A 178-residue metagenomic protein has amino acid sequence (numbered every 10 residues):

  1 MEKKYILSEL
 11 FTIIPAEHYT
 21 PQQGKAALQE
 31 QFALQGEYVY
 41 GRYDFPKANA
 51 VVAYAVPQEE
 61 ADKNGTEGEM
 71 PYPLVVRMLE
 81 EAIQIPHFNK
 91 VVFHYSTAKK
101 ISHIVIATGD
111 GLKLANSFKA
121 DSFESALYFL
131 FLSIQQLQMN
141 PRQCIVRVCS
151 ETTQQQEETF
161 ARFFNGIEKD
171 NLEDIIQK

Functional and structural regions predicted by a protein language model:
M1, F88, P141-Q143: A general structural motif
M1-I83: Active-site neighborhood for divalent-cation/phosphate handling
K3-Y5, V92, E168: Residues embedded in well-ordered beta-strands within globular domains across many folds
I6-E9, V56-P57, H94-S96, R147-T153: Structural motif
Y40-Y54, K113-K178: Accessory, usually C-terminal, subdomains that scaffold auxiliary metal cofactors
E81-P86, L137: Short boundary motifs at domain starts and secondary-structure transition points
Q84-L112: Gly/Thr-rich phosphate-binding beta-strand-loop-beta motif of the actin/hexokinase/Hsp70
